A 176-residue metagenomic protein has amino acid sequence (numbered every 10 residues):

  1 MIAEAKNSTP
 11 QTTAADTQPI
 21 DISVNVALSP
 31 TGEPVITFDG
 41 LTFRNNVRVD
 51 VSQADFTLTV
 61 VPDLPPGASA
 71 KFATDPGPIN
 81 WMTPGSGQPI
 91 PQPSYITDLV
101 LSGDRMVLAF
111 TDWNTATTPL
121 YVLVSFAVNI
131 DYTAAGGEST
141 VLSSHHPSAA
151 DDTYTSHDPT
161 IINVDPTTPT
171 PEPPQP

Functional and structural regions predicted by a protein language model:
I2-A14, P169-Q175: N-proximal, low-complexity, solvent-exposed accessory regions that precede a main structured/catalytic
T13-S52: N-terminal edge beta-strand
N25, T59-V61, A127-N129: Residue-level recognition of well-ordered beta-strand positions that form the cores of beta-sheet-rich folds across
S29, P84, A134: Acidic surface patches and DE-rich sequence motifs
E33, D55, G103-V107: A generic structural signal for beta-strand entry/edge sites
N46-A68: Beta-strand cores of secreted/periplasmic/IMS beta-sandwich domains, seen most often in copper-related folds
V61-I90: Surface-exposed interfaces of beta-sheet-rich extracellular modules
Y95-P176: Extracellular/periplasmic metallocenter environments
